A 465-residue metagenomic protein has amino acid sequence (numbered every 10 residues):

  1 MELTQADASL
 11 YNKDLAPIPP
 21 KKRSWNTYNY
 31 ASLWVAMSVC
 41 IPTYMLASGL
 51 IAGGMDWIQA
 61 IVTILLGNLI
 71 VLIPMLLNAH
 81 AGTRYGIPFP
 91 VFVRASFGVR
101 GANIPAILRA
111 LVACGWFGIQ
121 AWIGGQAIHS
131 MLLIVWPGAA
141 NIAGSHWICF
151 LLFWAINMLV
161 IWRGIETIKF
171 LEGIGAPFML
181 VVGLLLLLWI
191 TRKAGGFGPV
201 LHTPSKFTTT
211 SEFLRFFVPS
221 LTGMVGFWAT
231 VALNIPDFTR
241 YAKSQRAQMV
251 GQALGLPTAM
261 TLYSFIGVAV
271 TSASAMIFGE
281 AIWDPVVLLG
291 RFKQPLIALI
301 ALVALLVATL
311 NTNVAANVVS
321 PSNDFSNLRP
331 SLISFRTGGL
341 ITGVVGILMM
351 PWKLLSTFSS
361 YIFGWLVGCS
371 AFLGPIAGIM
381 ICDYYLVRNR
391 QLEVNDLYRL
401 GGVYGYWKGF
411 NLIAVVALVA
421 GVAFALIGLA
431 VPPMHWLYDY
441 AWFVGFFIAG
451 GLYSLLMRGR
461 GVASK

Functional and structural regions predicted by a protein language model:
M1-Q59, L72, G183-L184, F197 (+3 more regions): Membrane-interface "cap" regions at the ends of multi-pass membrane proteins
P17, R336, I376-L455, G459: C-terminal membrane-solvent junction of multi-pass transporters and transport-like membrane proteins
T27-Y44, I156, W189-A194, S205-V268 (+3 more regions): Hydrophobic, membrane-embedded alpha-helices of multi-pass small-molecule transporters
C40-T43, L66-P74, L108-Q120, A176-R192 (+3 more regions): Selective recognition of specific alpha-helical transmembrane segments in multi-pass small-molecule
I51-G54, A79-A81, S96, I104 (+7 more regions): Membrane-water interface regions at transmembrane-helix termini and the short interhelical loops of multi-pass membrane
A106, I134-R163, P177-L186, S220-I235 (+3 more regions): Transmembrane alpha-helical segments of multi-pass small-molecule transport proteins
L108, I148-R192, A253-L256, W365-G374 (+1 more regions): Membrane-interface loop-to-helix entry segments
A121, G125-I134, F178-K206, F227 (+3 more regions): Hydrophobic alpha-helical segments and their helix-loop junctions in multi-pass secondary transporters
